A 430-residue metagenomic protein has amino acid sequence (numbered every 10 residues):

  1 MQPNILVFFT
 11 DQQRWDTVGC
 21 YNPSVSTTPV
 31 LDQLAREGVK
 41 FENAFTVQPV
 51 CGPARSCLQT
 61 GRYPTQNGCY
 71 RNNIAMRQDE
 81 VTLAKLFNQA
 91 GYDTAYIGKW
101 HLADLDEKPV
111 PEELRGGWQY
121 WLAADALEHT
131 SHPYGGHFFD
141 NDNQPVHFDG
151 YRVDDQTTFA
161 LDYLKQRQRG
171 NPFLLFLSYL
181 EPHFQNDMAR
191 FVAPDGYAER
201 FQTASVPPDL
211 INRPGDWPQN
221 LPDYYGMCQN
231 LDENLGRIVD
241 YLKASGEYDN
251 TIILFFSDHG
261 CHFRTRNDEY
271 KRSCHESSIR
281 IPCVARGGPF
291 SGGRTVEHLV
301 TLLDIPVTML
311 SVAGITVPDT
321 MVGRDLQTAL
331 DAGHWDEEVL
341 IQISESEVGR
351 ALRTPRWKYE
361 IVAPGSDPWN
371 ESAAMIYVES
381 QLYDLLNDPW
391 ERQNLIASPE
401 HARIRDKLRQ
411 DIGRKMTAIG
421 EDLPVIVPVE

Functional and structural regions predicted by a protein language model:
M1-E379, P389-T417, E421-E430: Formylglycine-dependent sulfatase
L382-Y383: Short hydrophobic beta-strand that contains or immediately precedes a catalytic carboxylate
L386: Residues forming the ATP-binding cleft of Hanks-type serine/threonine protein kinase domains
